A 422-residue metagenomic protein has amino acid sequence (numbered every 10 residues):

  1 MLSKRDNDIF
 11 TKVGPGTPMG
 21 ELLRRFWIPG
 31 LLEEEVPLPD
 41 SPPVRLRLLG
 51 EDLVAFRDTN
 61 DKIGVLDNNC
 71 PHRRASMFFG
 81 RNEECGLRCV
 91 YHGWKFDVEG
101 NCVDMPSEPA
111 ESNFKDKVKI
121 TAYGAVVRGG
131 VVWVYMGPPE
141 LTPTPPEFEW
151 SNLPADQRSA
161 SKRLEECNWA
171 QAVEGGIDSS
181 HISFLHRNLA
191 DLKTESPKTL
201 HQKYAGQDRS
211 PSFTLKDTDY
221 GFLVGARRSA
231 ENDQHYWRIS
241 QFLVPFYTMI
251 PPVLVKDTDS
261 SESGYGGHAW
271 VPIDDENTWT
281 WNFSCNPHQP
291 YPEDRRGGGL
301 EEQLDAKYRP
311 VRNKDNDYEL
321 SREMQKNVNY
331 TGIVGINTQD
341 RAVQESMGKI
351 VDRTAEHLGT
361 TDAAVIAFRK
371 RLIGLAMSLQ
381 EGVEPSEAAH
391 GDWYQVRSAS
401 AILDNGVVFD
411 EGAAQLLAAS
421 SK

Functional and structural regions predicted by a protein language model:
M1-L2, G16, L31-S159, D208 (+4 more regions): Rieske [2Fe-2S] iron-sulfur-binding domain
M1-R24: A boundary/linker detector
P15, P37-L38, K62, P139-K422: C-terminal catalytic domain of Rieske-type non-heme iron oxygenases
R24, K119, V126-R128, G264 (+1 more regions): A short, structural micro-pattern
